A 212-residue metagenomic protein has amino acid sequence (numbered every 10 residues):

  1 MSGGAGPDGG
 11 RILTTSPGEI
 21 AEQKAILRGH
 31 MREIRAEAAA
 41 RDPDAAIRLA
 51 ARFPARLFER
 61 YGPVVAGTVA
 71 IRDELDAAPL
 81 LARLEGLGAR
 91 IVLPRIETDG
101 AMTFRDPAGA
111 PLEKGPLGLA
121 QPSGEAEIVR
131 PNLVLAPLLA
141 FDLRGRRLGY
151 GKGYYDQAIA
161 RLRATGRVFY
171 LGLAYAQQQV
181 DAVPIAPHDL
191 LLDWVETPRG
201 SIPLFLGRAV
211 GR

Functional and structural regions predicted by a protein language model:
S2-E22, I26, E33-A40, E125-V134 (+2 more regions): Surface-exposed, charge/polar-rich loops and edge strands
S2-R130: N-terminal active-site beta-alpha-beta segment that forms phosphate/nucleotide-binding and substrate-recognition loops
V69, L138, R199: Glycine-rich, N-terminal phosphate-binding loop of Rossmann-like dinucleotide-binding domains
I71-D73, L139-L143: Short glycine-rich anion-binding loops that position phosphate/pyrophosphate groups of nucleotides and phosphorylated
E97, R147-L148: Short linear sequence motifs
Q121, P137-A140: A structured binding-face within diverse protein domains that lines the active/interaction site
